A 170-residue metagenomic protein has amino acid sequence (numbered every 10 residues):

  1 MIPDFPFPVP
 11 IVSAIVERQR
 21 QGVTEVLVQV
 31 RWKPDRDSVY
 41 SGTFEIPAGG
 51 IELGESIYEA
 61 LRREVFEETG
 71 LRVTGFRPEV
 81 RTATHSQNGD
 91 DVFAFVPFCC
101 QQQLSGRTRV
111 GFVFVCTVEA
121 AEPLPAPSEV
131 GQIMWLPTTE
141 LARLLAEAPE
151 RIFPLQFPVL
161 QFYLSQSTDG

Functional and structural regions predicted by a protein language model:
M1-I46, V73-T74: N-terminal strand-loop-strand
F5-F7, G50, G54, R107 (+2 more regions): Aromatic-acidic/polar surface patches that form glycan- and anion
V28, P78, M134-P137: Structural signal for conserved beta-strand scaffold positions within catalytic alpha/beta enzyme cores
V30-R31, R63-E67, M134: Short, cationic motifs built from Arg/Lys/His that form the positively charged side of catalytic pockets
R36, S41-T43, C99, G106-G170: Nudix hydrolase/Nudix homology domain
I46-T84: The catalytic Nudix box helix
G70-A120: Active-site segment of metal-dependent pyrophosphate-handling enzymes, primarily the Nudix hydrolase catalytic core
